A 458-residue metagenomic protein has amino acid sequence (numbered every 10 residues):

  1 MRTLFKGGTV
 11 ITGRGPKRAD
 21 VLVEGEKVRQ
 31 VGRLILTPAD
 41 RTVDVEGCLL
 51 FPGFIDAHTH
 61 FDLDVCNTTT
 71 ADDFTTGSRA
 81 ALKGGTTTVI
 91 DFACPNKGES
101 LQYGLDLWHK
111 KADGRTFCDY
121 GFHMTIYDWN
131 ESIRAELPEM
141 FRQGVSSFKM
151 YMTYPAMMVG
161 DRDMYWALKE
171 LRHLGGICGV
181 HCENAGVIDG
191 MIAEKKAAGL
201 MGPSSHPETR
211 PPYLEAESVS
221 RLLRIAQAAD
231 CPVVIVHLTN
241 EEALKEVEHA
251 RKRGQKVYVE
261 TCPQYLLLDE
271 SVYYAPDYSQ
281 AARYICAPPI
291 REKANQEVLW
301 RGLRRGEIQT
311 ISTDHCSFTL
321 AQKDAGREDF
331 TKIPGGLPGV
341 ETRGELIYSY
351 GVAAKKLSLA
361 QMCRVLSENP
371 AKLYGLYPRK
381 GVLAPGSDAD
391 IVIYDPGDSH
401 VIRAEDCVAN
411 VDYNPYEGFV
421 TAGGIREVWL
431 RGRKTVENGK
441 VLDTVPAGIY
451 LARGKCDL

Functional and structural regions predicted by a protein language model:
M1-L4, T9-G53: Histidine-rich, glycine-flanked metal-binding segment
G8, A325-D329, P385-L451: C-terminal cap of metal-dependent C-N hydrolases
G8, E26, G47, H58 (+14 more regions): Divalent metal-coordination and catalytic microenvironments
V45-R115, S132: Metal-associated gating/positioning segment near the N- to mid-region
T86-T88, C118, S146, Q309: Short acidic/polar active-site loop segments enriched in Thr and Asp
Q102-C118, W166-V180: Alpha-helix-loop-beta-strand connector modules within alpha/beta enzyme cores
S132-I311: Histidine/acidic residue-rich metal-binding segments in metalloenzymes
S204-P232, R283-Y284, R304-I311, S317-G397: His/Asp/Glu-enriched, well-ordered alpha-helical/loop segment that forms or immediately abuts the divalent-metal
